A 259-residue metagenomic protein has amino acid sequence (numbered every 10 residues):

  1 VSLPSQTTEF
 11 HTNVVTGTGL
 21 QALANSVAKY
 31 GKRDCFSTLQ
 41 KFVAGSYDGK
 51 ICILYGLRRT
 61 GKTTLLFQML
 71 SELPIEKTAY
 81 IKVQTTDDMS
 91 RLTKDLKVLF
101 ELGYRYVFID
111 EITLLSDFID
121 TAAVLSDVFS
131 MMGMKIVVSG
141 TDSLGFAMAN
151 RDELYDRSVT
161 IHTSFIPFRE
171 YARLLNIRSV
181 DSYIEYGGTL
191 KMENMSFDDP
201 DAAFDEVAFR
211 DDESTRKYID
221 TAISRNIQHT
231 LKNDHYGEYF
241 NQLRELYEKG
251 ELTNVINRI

Functional and structural regions predicted by a protein language model:
V1-G49: A short, basic N-terminal segment
L54: Hydrophobic anchor at the beta1->P-loop junction of P-loop NTPases
K62-T63: Conserved lysine of the Walker
E76-G103: Short glycine-rich substrate-engagement loop in P-loop NTPases that contacts/grips substrate
F100-A122: Conserved P-loop NTPase "ATPase switch" module shared by AAA+ and STAND
V128-N150: Sensor-1/coupling segment of RecA-like P-loop NTPase cores
F146-I259: Interdomain motor-coupling "hinge/lid" segment immediately C-terminal to the ATP-binding subdomain of NTP-driven enzymes
